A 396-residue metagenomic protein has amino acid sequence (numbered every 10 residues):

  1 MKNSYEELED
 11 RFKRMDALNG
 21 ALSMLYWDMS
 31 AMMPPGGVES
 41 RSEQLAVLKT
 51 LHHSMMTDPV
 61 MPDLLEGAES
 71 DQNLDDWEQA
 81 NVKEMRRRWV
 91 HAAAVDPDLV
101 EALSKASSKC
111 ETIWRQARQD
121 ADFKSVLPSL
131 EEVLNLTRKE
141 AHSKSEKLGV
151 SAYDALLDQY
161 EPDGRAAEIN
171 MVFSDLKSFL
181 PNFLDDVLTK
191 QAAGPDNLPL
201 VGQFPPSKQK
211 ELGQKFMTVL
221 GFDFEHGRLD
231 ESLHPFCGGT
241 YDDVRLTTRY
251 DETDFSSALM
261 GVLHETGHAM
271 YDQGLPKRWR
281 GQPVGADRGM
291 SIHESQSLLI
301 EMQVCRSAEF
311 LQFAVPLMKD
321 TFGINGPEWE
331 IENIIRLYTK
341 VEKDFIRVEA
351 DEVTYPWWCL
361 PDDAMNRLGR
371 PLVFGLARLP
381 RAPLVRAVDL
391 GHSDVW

Functional and structural regions predicted by a protein language model:
M1-P162: A well-structured
L8, S145, Y250-E252, S257-K277 (+1 more regions): Active-site recognition of the HExxH zinc-binding catalytic motif
S40, A102, S129, V172 (+6 more regions): Secondary-structure capping and boundary motifs in well-ordered enzyme cores
S104-F255: Contiguous, non-catalytic segments that form substrate-binding/exosite surfaces or channel walls
A192-P199, D243-E252, P276-V284, K343-V348 (+1 more regions): Glycine- and acidic
L233-R245, A269-P276, I331-K340: Active-site-adjacent bridging/hinge elements
V304-R370, A377: Long, amphipathic alpha-helical stalk/connector segments used for oligomerization, subunit docking, or mechanical
L368-W396: RNase H-like, metal-dependent nuclease domains and their acidic two-metal-ion catalytic environment used
